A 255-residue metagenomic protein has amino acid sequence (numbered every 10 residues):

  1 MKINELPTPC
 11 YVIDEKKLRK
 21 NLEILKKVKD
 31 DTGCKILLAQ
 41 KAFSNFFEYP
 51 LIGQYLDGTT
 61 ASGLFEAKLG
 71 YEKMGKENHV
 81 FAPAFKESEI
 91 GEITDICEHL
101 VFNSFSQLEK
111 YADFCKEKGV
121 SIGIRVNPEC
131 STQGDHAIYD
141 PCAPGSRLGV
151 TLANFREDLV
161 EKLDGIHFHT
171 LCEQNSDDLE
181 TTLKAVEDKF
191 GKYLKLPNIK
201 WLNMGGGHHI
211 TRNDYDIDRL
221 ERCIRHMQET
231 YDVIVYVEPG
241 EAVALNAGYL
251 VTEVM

Functional and structural regions predicted by a protein language model:
M1-V12: Generic N-terminal amphipathic, Lys/Arg-enriched alpha-helix
P7, T32-G33: Eukaryotic alpha-helical scaffold "rod" segments
T8, Q40, F168-T170, G206 (+1 more regions): Short glycine-centered, acidic/aromatic-flanked micro-motifs in structured strand/loop junctions that mark active-site
K16, F105, N127-E129, H169 (+3 more regions): Anionic group-transfer/hydrolysis microenvironments
L18-N21, L25: Alpha-helical packing segments of well-folded alpha/beta enzyme cores
C34-W201, C223-H226: Active-site-proximal beta-alpha core segment in soluble small-molecule metabolic enzymes
Q174-M255: C-terminal active-site-proximal or functional interface alpha/beta core segments in diverse enzymes
